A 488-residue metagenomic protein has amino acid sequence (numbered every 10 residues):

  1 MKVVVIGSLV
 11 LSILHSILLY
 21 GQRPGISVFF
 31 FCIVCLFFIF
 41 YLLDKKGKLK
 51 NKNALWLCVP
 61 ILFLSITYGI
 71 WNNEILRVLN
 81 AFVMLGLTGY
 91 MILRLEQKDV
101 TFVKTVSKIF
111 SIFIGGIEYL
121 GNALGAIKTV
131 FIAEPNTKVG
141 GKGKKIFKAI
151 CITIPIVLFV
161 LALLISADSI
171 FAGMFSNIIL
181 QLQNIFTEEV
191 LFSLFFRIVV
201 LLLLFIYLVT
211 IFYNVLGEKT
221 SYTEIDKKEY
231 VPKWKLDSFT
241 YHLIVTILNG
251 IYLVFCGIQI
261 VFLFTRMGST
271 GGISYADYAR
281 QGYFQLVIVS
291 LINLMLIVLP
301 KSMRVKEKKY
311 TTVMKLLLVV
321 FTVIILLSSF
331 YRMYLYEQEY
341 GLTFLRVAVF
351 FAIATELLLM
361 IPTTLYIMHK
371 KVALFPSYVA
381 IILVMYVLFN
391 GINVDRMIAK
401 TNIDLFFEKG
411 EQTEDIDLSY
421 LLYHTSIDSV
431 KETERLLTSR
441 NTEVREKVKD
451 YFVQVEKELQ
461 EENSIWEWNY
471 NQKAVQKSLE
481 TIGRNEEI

Functional and structural regions predicted by a protein language model:
L18-P24, V28-G173, R197, L201-E218: Transmembrane-helix bundle segments that line or gate the permeation/cavity pathway in multi-pass membrane proteins
L79-G89, V190-K228, P232, L236 (+6 more regions): Terminal, non-globular segments
A162-I179, V254-T270, L327-L335: Membrane-helix interface motif
Q183-V199, G272-V289, L342-A352: Short aromatic-rich membrane-water interface segments that cap or initiate transmembrane helices in multi-pass membrane
V245, V372-V394: Internal/C-terminal transmembrane anchor helices
L317-Y366: Membrane-embedded alpha-helical segments of integral membrane proteins
V387-E414: Hydrophobic alpha-helical transmembrane segments in integral membrane proteins
Y420-I488: Extracytosolic and intramembrane catalytic regions of membrane-associated proteins in envelope/secretory systems
